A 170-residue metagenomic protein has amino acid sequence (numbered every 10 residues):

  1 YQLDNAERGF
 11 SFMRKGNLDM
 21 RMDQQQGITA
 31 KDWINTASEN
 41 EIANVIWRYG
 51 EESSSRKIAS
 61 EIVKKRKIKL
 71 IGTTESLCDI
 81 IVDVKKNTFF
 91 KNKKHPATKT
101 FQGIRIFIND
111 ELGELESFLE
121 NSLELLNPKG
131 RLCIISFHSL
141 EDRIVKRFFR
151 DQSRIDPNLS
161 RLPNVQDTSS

Functional and structural regions predicted by a protein language model:
Y1-S170: S-adenosyl-L-methionine-dependent methyltransferase catalytic core, i.e., the SAM/SAH-binding region
